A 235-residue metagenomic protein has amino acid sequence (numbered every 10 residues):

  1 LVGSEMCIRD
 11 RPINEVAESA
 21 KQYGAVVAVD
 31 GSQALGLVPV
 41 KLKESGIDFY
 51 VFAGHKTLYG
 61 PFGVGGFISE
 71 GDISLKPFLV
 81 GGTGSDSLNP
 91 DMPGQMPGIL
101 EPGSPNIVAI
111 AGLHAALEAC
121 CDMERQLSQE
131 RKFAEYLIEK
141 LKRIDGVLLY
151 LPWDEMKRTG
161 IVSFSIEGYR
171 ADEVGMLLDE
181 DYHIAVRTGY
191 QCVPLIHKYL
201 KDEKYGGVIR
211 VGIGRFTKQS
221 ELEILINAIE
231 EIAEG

Functional and structural regions predicted by a protein language model:
L1-I8: Short, small-residue-biased leader/transition segments that mark boundaries at the very start of proteins
D10-F49: Catalytic PLP-binding core of fold-type I/II PLP enzymes
V26, F49, I161, A185 (+1 more regions): Structural preference for beta-strand elements that scaffold enzyme active sites
S45-N89: Active-site PLP attachment segment
M96-E139, D154-M156: Structural signature of PLP-dependent enzymes
R131, E135, L148-P194, Y199-L200: Conserved PLP-binding catalytic core of the aspartate aminotransferase-like
D181, H197-G235: PLP-dependent enzyme catalytic core of the Aspartate aminotransferase-like
